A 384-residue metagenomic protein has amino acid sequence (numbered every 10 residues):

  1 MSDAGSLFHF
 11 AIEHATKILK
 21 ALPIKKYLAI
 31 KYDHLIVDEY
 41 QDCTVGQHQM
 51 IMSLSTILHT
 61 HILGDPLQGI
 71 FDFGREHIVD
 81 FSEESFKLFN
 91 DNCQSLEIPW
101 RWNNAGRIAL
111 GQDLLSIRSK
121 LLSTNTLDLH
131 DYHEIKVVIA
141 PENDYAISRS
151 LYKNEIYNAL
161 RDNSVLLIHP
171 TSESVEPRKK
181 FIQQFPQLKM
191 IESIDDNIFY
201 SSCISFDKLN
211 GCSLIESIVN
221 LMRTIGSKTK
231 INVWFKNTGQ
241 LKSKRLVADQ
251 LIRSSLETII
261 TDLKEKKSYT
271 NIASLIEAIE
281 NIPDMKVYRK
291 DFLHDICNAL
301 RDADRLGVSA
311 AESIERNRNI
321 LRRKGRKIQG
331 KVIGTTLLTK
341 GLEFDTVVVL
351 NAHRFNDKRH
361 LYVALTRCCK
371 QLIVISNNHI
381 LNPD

Functional and structural regions predicted by a protein language model:
M1-D384: The feature marks helicase ATPase cores and/or their adjacent C-terminal helical subdomains in SF1/SF2/AAA+ helicases
